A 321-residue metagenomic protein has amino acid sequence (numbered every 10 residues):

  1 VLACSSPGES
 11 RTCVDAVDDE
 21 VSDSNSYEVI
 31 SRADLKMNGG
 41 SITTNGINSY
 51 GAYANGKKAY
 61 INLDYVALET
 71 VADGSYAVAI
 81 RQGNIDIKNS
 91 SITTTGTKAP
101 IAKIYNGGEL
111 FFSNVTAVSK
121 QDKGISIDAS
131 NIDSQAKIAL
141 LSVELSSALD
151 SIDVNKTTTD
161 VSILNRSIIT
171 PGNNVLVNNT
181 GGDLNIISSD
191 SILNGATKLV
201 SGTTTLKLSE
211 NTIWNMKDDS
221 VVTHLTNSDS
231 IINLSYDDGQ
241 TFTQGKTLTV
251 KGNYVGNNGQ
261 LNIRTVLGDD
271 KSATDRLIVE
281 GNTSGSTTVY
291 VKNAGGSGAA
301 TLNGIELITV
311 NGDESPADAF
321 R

Functional and structural regions predicted by a protein language model:
V1, S5-P7, R11-N25, A33-N48 (+11 more regions): Beta-strand-rich solenoid/repeat architectures in extracellular/passenger domains of polysaccharide-targeting enzymes
E28-S31, G56, I80, N131 (+1 more regions): Short aromatic-glycine motifs in intrinsically disordered, low-complexity regions
R32, G46, G56-K58, L63 (+13 more regions): Parallel beta-helix/beta-solenoid
N55, A79, I192-N194: Intrinsically disordered, low-complexity segments enriched in polar/charged residues with Gly/Pro, especially when
D128-S130, H224: Long hydrophobic alpha-helices with heptad-repeat/coiled-coil character
S142, S147-A148, T158-T288, K292-N293 (+1 more regions): Extracellular beta-solenoid/beta-roll
